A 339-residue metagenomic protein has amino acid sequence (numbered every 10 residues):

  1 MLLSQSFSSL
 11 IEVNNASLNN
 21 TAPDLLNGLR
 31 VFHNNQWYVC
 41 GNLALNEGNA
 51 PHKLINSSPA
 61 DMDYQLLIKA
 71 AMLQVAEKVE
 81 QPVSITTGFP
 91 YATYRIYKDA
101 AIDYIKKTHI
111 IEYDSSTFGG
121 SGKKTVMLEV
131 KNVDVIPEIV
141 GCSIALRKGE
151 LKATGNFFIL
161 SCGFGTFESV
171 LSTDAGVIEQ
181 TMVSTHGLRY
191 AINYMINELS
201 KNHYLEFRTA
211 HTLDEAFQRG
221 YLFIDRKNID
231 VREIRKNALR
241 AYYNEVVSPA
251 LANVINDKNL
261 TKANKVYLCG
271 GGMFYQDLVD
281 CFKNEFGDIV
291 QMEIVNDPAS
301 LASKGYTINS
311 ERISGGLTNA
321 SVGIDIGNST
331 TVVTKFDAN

Functional and structural regions predicted by a protein language model:
M1-F157, G176-L188, V231-N328, V332-N339: Nucleotide/phosphate-binding catalytic cleft detector across ATP-hydrolyzing and phosphate-transferring enzymes
N14-N19, I159, F164, V170-H211 (+2 more regions): Glycine-rich phosphate-binding loop plus the immediately following alpha-helix
V31, L171, L222: Short aromatic-centered micro-motifs
G163-G165, G327-N328: Short flexible coil/turn linkers enriched for glycine and charged/polar residues that connect secondary-structure
E168-S169, T330: Acidic, divalent-metal-coordinating active-site segment for phosphoryl/phosphodiester hydrolysis, typified by short
I196-N253: C-terminal amphipathic alpha-helical segment
